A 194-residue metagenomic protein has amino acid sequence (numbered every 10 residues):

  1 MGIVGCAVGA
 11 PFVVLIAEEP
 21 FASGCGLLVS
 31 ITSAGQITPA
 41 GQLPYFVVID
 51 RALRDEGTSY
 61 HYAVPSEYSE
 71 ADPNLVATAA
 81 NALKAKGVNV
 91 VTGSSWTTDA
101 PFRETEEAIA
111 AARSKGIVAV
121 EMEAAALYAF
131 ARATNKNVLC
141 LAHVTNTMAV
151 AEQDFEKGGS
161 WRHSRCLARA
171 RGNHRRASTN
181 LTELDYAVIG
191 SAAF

Functional and structural regions predicted by a protein language model:
M1-C6, I109-G116: Short, basic, glycine/proline-bearing loop/turn elements
M1-S69, P73-A77: Metabolite-binding pocket within alpha/beta catalytic cores that recognizes anionic/polar moieties
G26-L27, V118, N137: Short acidic/polar active-site loop segments enriched in Thr and Asp
S69-S114: Active-site rim beta-loop-alpha module in soluble metabolic enzymes
A125-W161: Zn-dependent metallopeptidase/amidohydrolase metal-coordination segment
M148-I189: His/Asp/Glu-rich mid-to-C-terminal helical/loop segments that flank catalytic regions of hydrolases
